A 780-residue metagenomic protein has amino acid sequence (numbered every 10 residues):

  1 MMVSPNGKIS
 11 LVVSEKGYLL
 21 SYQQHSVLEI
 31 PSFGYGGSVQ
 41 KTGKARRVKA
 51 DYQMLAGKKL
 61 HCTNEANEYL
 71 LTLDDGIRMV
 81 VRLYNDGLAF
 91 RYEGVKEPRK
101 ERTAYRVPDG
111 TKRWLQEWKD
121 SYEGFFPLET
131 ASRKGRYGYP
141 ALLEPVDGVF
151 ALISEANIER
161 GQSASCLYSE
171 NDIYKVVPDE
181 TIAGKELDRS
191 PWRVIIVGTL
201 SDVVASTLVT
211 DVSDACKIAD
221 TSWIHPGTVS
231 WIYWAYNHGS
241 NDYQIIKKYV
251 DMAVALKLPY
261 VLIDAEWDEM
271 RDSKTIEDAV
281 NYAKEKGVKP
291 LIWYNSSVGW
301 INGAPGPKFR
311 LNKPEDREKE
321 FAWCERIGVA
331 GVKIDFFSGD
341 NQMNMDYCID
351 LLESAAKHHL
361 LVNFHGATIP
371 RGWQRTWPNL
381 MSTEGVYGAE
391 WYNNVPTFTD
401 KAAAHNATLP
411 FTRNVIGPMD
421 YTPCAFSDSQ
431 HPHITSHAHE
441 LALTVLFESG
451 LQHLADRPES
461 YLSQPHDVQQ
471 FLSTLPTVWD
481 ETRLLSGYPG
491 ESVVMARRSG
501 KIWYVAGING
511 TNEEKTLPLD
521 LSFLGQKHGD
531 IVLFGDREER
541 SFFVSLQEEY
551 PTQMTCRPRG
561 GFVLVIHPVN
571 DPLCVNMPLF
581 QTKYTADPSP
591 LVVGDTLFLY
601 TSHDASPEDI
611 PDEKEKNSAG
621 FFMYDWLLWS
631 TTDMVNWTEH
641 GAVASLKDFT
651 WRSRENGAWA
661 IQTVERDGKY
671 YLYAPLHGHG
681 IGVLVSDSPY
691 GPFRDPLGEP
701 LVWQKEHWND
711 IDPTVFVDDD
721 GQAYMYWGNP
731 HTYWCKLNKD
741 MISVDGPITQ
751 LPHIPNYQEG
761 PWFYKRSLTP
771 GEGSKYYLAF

Functional and structural regions predicted by a protein language model:
M2-V212, C216: N-terminal accessory beta-strand-rich subdomains and adjacent acidic, glycine-rich linkers that precede catalytic cores
K58-T63, F471-M495: Edge strands and adjacent loops of beta-rich recognition modules
D188-Y260: An acidic-aromatic substrate-binding cleft motif
E266-S436: Aromatic- and carboxylate-enriched substrate-binding clefts and catalytic-loop regions of carbohydrate-active enzymes
A438-L484: Catalytic cores of secreted or luminal carbohydrate-active enzymes
Y488-G525, V563-V565: Carbohydrate-binding surface patches
V505, D571-F780: Carbohydrate-active catalytic/glycan-binding domains of CAZyme proteins, especially the secreted or lumenal ectodomains
V544-D571: C-terminal beta-strand-rich structural cap/linker in extracellular carbohydrate-active enzymes
